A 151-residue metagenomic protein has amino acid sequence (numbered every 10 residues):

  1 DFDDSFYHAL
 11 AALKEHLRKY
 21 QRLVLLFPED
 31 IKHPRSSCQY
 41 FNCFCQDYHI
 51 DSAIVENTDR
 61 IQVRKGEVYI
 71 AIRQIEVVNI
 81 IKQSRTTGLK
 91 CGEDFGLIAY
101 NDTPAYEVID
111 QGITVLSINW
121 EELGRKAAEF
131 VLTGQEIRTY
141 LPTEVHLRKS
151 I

Functional and structural regions predicted by a protein language model:
D1-H8, V68-Y69, I75: Alpha-helical recognition/docking segments in bacterial nutrient-uptake and carbohydrate-utilization systems
F2-Q46, T139-I151: An alpha-beta-alpha
H16-K19, R60-G66: Flexible, charged surface loops at secondary-structure boundaries
K19, Q46-Y48, C91, I109: Short, structurally constrained coil/turn elements that cap an alpha-helix or connect an alpha-helix to the following
R22-V24, A53, G96: A structural signal for isolated positions on well-ordered beta-strands in alpha/beta enzyme cores
V24-E29, A71, A99-N101: Short beta-strand/turn micro-motifs composed of small residues that flank or help shape donor/cofactor-binding pockets
D47-Q62: A short, well-structured beta->alpha microelement
V63-V68, I75-I151: Flexible loop/turn connectors
